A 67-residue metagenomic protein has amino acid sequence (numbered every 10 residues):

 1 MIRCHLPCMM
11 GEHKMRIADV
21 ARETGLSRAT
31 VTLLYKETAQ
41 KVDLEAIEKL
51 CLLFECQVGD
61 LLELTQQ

Functional and structural regions predicted by a protein language model:
M1-A18, R22: A short, Lys/Arg-rich alpha-helix, primarily the initiator
G11, G25, K36, Q66: Residue-level detection of the helix-turn-helix DNA-binding "recognition helix"
A18, A29, G59: Key DNA-contact positions within bacterial/archaeal DNA-binding proteins
L26-K41: Recognition helix of helix-turn-helix/homeodomain-like DNA-binding domains that insert into the DNA major groove
L33, L62-Q67: Short, charged recognition helix plus adjacent turn of helix-turn-helix-like nucleic-acid-binding domains
E45-D60: DNA major-groove recognition helix of helix-turn-helix/homeodomain DNA-binding modules
